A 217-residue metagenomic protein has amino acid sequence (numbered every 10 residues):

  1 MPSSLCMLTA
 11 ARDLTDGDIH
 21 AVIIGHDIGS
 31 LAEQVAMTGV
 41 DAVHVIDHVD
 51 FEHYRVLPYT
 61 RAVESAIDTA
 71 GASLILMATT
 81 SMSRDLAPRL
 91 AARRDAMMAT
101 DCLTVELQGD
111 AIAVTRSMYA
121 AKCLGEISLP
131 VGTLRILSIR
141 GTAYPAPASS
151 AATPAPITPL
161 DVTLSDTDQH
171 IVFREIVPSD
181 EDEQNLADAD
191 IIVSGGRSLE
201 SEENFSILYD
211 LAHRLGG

Functional and structural regions predicted by a protein language model:
M1-G217: N-terminal glycine-rich FAD/FM-binding segment characteristic of electron-transfer flavoproteins
